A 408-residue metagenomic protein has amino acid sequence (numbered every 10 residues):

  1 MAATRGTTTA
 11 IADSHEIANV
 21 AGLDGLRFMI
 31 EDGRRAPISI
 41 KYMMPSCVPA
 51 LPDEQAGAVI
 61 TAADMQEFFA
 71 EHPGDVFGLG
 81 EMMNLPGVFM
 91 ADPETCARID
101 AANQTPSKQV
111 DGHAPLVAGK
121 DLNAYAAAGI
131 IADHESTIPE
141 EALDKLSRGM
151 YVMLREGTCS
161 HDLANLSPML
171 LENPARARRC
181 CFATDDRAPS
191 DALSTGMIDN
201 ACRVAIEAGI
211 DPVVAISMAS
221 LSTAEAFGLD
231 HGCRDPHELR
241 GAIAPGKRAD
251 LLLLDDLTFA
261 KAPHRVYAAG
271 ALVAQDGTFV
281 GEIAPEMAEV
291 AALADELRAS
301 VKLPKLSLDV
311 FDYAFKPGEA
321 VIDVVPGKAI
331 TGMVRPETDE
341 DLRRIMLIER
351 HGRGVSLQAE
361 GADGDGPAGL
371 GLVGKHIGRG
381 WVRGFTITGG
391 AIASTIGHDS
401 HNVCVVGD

Functional and structural regions predicted by a protein language model:
A2-Q109: Divalent-metal coordination cores built from histidine and acidic residues
T4, L193-G209, V213-D408: Active-site microenvironment of metallo-dependent hydrolases
G6, M29, L79, K145 (+4 more regions): Divalent metal-coordination and catalytic microenvironments
A12, Y42-M44, G112, L154 (+2 more regions): Structural beta-sheet core signal
S14-I17, P45-C47, N84, P115-L116 (+3 more regions): Short, ordered loop/turn segments at secondary-structure junctions
A58-G80, G87-L154, H161-F182, L193-V214 (+4 more regions): Histidine/acidic residue-rich metal-binding segments in metalloenzymes
